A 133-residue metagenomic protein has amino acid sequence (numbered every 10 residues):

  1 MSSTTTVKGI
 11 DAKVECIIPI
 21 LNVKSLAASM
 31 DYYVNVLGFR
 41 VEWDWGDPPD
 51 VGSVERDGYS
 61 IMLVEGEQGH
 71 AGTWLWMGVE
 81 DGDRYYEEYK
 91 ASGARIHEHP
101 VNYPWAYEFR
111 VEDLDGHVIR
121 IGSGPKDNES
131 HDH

Functional and structural regions predicted by a protein language model:
M1-M30, T73-L75, S123-H133: N-terminal beta-strand motif that seeds the catalytic metal site of vicinal oxygen chelate
K13-V14, I20-S60: Core segments of cupin and vicinal oxygen chelate
E15-K24, G52-E55, G66-S92, Y107-E112: Vicinal oxygen chelate
S29-V34, Y89, D113-G116: Conserved active-site tyrosine of GNAT-family acetyltransferases
P49, P104, P125-N128: A short acidic/small-residue loop/turn micro-motif
M62-V64, R110, I119-G122: Conserved beta-strand in the GNAT
